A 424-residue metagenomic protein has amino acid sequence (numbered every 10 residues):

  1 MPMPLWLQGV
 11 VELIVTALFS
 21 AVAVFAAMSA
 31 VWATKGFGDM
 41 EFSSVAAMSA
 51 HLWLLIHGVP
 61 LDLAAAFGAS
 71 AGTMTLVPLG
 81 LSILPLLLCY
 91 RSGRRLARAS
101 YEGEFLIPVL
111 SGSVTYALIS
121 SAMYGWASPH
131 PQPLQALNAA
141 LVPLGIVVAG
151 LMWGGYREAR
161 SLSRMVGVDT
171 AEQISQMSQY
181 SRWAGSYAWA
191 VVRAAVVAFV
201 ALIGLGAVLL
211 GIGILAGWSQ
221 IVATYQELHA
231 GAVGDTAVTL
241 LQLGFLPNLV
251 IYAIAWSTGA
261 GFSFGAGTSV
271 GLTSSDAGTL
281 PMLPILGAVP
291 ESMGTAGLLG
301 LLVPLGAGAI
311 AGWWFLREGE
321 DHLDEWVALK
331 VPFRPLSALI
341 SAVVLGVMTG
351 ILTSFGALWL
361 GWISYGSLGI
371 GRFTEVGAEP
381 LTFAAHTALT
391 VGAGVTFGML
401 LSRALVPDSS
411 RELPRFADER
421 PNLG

Functional and structural regions predicted by a protein language model:
M1-V10, L63-F67, Q176-V192, A230 (+1 more regions): Cytosolic juxtamembrane amphipathic/interface segments immediately preceding and feeding into a transmembrane helix
P2-I83, A122-A127, A223-L305, W362-G424: Long, glycine/tryptophan/cysteine-rich extracytoplasmic
L7, V11-V15, F19, I107-T115 (+3 more regions): Alpha-helical transmembrane segments of multi-pass membrane proteins
L13-V168, F199-I214: Transmembrane-helix bundle segments that line or gate the permeation/cavity pathway in multi-pass membrane proteins
G103-D169, G211, L215, A309-G424: Alpha-helical transmembrane segments of multi-pass integral membrane proteins, characterized by long hydrophobic
M165-A184, Y225-L228, V270-L280, H322-R334: Juxtamembrane inter-helical linkers in multi-pass membrane proteins
R182-V200, A230-L240, A288-A296, L336-L345: Membrane-water interface at loop-to-transmembrane-helix junctions
A194, A198-V222, T239-Y252, W256: Membrane-embedded hairpin module used as a gating/binding unit in multi-pass transport and secretion proteins
